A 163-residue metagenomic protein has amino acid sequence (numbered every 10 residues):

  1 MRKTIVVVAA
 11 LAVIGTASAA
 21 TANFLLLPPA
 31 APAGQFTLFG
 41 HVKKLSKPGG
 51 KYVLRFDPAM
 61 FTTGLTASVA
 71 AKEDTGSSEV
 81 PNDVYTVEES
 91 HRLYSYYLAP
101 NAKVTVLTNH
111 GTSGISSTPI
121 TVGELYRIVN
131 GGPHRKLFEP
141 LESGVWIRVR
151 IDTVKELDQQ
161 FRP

Functional and structural regions predicted by a protein language model:
M1-K3: Bacterial Sec-dependent N-terminal signal peptides
I5-V7, A17-P32: C-terminal region of N-terminal signal peptides and the immediate post-cleavage residues of exported proteins
L11-A12: Repetitive helical segments and hydrophobic/amphipathic motifs
F24-P163: Solvent-exposed hydroxyl-ligand-binding patches built from regularly spaced Ser/Thr and small hydrophobics
